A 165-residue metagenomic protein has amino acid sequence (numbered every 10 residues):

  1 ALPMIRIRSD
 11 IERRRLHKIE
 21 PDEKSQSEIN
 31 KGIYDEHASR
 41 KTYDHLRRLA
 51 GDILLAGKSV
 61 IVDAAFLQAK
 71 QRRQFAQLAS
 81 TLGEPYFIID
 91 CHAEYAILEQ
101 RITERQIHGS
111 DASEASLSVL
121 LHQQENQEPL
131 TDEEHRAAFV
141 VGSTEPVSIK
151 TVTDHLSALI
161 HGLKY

Functional and structural regions predicted by a protein language model:
A1-K58: Conserved substrate/cofactor phosphate-moiety recognition/catalytic segment in nucleotide-dependent phosphotransferases
M4-R6, Y86-D90, R136-V140: Conserved beta-strand scaffold positions in the cores of enzyme catalytic domains, especially in NTP/NDP-utilizing
I11-R14, F66-Q68, H92-E99, E145-V147: Conserved nucleotide-binding/hydrolysis micro-motifs of P-loop NTPases
S27-E36, T81-L130: A glycine- and Lys/Arg-enriched "phosphate-lid" helix/loop adjacent to the NTP-binding pocket of small-molecule kinases
A56-V60, P85-F87: Loop/turn-to-beta-strand initiation segments
F66-L67, F75-A79: Conserved P-loop NTPase nucleotide-binding/switch module
Q74, R101, H155-L159: Alpha-helical scaffold elements adjacent to nucleotide-binding pockets in ATP/GTP-utilizing enzyme cores
I107-D154, I160-Y165: Small-molecule kinase domains that catalyze NTP-dependent phosphoryl transfer to phosphate-bearing small molecules
